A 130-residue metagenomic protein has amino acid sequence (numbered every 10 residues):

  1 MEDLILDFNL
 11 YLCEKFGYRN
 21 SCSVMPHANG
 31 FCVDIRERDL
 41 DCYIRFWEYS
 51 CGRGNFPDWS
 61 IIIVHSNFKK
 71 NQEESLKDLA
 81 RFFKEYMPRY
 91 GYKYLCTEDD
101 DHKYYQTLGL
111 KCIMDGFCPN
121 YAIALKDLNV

Functional and structural regions predicted by a protein language model:
M1-N71, R81-V130: Non-catalytic substrate-recognition and accessory regions of acyl/acetyltransferase enzymes
